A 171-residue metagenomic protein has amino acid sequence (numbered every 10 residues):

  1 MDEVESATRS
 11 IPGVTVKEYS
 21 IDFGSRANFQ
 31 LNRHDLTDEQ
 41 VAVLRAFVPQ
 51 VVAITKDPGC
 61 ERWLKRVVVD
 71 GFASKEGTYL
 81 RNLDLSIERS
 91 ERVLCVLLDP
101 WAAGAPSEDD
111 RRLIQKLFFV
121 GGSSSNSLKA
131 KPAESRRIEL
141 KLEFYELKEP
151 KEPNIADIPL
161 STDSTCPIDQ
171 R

Functional and structural regions predicted by a protein language model:
M1-V16, S161-P167, R171: N-terminal targeting leaders that direct proteins to extracytoplasmic destinations
D2, A42-P49, E88-C95, D99: Solvent-exposed, polar/charged alpha-helical surfaces in well-ordered, non-transmembrane soluble domains, broadly
E3-P12, P49-A53, L98-G104, F118-S124: Short amphipathic alpha-helical surface micro-motifs
T8, F29, R33-V68, A102 (+2 more regions): Periplasmic peptidoglycan-binding/anchoring modules of Gram-negative envelope and division proteins
R9-I11, V16-E18, D22-G24, R62-L64 (+2 more regions): Extracytoplasmic
G13-F47, S74-R81: Short, solvent-exposed beta-strand/turn patches at coil↔beta or beta↔helix junctions that act as interaction loops
V68-E152, A156: Periplasmic OmpA-like peptidoglycan-binding domain that tethers envelope proteins to the cell wall
